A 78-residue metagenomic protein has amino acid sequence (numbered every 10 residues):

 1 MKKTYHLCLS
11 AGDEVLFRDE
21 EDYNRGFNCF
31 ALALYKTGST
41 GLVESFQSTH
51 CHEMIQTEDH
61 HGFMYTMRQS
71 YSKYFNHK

Functional and structural regions predicted by a protein language model:
M1-K78: Short catalytic/metal-binding and nucleic-acid-binding patches
